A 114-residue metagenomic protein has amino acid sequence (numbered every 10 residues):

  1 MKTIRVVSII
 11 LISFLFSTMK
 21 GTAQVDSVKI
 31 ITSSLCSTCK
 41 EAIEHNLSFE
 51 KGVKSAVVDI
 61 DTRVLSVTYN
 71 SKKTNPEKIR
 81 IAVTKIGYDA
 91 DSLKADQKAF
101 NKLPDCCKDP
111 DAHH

Functional and structural regions predicted by a protein language model:
M1-S27: Bacterial Sec-dependent N-terminal signal peptides
V25-T32, F100-N101: Immediate flanking context of iron-sulfur cluster ligation sites
I31-S66: N-terminal targeting signals for Sec/Tat export/insertion, comprising classic cleavable signal peptides
A42-N46, K78-I86: Short amphipathic alpha-helices in soluble, non-transmembrane regions that often serve as interface/regulatory elements
I60-T68, K98-P104: Surface-exposed aromatic
N70-P76: Helix N-cap motif at beta-to-alpha junctions
G87-A99: Conserved short beta-strand edge segments in small beta-sheet-based binding/regulatory domains
N101-H114: Short, low-order "capping/linker" segments at domain edges
